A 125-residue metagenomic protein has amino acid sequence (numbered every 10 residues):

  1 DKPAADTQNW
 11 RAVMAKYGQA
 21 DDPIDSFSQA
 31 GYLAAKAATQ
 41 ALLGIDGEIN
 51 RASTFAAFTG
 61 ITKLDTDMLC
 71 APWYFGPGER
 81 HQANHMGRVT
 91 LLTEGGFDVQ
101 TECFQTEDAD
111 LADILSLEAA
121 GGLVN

Functional and structural regions predicted by a protein language model:
D1-Y32, G44, F104-D110, S116-V124: Extracellular/periplasmic periplasmic-binding protein-like sensory domains
K16-S28, T39-Q100: Segments of small-molecule ligand-sensing domains
